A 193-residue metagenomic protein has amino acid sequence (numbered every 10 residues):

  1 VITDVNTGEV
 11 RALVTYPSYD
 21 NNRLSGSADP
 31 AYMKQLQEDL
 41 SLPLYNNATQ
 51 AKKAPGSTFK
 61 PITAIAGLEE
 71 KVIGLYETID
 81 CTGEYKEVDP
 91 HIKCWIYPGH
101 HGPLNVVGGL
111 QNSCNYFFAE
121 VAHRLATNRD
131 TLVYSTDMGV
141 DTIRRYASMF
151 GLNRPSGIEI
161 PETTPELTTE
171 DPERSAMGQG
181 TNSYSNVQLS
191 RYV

Functional and structural regions predicted by a protein language model:
T3-S57, I62-V193: Beta-lactam-recognizing serine transpeptidase/beta-lactamase-like catalytic domain environment
